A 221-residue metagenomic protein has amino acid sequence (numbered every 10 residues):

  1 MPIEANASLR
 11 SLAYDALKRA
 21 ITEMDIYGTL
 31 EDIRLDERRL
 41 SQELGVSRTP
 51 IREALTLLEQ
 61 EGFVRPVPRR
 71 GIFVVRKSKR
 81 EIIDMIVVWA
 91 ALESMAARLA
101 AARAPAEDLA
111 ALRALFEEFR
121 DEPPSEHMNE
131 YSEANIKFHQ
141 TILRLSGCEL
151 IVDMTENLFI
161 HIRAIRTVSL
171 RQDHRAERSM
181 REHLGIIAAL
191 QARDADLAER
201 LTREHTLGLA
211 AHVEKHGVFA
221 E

Functional and structural regions predicted by a protein language model:
M1-R98, A102, V218-E221: Short linear motifs at protein or domain termini
A20, M24, G28, F119 (+3 more regions): A short secondary-structure junction motif
R52, R103-A106, E130-S132, I151-V152 (+2 more regions): Juxtamembrane/interface motifs at transmembrane-helix termini
R76-S146, H174, R178-L201: All-alpha effector-binding/dimerization core of bacterial HTH-type transcriptional repressors
K137-F138, L145, I151-T167, A211: C-terminal regulatory/oligomerization modules of transcriptional regulators
I160, A164-E221: C-terminal all-alpha effector/ligand-binding and dimerization domain of prokaryotic HTH-type transcriptional repressors
